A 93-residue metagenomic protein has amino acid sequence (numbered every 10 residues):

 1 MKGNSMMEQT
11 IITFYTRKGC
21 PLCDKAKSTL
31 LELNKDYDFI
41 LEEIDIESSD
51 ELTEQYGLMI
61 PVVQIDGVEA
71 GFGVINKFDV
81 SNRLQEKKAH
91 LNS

Functional and structural regions predicted by a protein language model:
M1-T10, A89-S93: Proteins that catalyze or organize thiol-disulfide redox chemistry and the adjacent proteostasis machinery handling
S5-L31: Local sequence-structure signature of Cys/Sec-based thiol-disulfide redox active-site neighborhoods
Q9-I11, D36-I40: A generic structural signal for alpha->beta connector loops
L30, N34, L84: Conserved hydrophobic residues forming the short capping helix/wall of the S-adenosyl-L-methionine
F39-D50: Thiol-based oxidoreductase modules, predominantly thioredoxin-like and allied folds used for disulfide exchange
E54-V63: Structural micro-motif
V68-L91: Non-catalytic, surface beta->alpha helical segment in thiol-disulfide oxidoreductase systems
